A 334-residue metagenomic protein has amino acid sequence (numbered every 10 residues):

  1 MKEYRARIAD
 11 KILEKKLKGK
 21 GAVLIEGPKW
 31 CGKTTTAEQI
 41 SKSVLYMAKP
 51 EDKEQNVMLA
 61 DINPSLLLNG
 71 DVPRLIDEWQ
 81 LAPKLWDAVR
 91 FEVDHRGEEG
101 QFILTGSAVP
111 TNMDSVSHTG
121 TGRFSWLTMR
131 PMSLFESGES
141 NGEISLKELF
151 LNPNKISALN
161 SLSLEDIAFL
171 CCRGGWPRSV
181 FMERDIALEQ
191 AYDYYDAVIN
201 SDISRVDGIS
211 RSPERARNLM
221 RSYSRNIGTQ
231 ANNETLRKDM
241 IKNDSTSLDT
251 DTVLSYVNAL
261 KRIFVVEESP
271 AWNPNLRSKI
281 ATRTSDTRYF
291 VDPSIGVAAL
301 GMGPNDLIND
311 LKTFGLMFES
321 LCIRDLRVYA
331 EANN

Functional and structural regions predicted by a protein language model:
M1-E14: N-terminal pre-Walker A segment at the start of P-loop NTPase domains
I25: Hydrophobic anchor at the beta1->P-loop junction of P-loop NTPases
K33-T34: Conserved lysine of the Walker
V44-P73: Short glycine-rich substrate-engagement loop in P-loop NTPases that contacts/grips substrate
W86-P110, S117-H118: Conserved catalytic/switch belt of AAA+ P-loop NTPases
D114-T229: Interdomain motor-coupling "hinge/lid" segment immediately C-terminal to the ATP-binding subdomain of NTP-driven enzymes
V180-N334: Accessory nucleic acid-recognition modules appended to NTPase machines
